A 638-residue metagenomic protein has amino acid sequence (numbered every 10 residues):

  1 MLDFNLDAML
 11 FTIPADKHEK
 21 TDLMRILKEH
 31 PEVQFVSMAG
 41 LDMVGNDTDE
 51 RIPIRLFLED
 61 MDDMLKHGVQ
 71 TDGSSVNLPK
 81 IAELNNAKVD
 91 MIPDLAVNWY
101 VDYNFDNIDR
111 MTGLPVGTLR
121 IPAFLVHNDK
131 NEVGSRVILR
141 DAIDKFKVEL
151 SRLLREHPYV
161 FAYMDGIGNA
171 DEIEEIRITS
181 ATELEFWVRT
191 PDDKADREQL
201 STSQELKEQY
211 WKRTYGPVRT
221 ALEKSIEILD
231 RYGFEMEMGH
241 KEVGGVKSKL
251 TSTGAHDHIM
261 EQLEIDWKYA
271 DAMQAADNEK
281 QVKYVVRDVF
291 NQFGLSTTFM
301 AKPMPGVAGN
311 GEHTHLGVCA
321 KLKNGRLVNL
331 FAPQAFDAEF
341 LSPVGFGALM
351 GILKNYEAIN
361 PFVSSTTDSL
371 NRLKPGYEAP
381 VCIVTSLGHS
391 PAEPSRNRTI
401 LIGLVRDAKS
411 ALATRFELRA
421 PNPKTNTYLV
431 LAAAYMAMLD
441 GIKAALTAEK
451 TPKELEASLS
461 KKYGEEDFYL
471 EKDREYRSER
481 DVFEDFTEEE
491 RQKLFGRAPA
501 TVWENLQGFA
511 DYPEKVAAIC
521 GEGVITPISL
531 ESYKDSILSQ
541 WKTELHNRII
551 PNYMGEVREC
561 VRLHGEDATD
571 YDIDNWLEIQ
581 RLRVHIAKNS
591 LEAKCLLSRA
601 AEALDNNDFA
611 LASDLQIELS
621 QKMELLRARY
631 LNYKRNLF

Functional and structural regions predicted by a protein language model:
M1-K241, G245, Y269-Y284, L429-V430 (+2 more regions): ATP/Mg2+-dependent ligation/transfer catalytic cores
L41-V44, M164-N169, T182-W187, E242-K249 (+6 more regions): A glycine-rich phosphate-binding loop feature that marks nucleotide/adenosyl-phosphate handling sites
S151, R155, E227-F234, D288-L295 (+3 more regions): Generic secondary-structure signature for well-ordered alpha-helical cores
E156-A170, E174-R177, E235-K241, S296-K302 (+2 more regions): Flexible, glycine/charged-enriched surface loops at secondary-structure junctions
L200, Q204-E208, Y215, A221 (+1 more regions): Loop-rich catalytic cores of soluble enzymes, especially ATP-dependent carboxylate-amine ligases and other
I228-R231, E235, H240-E242, H256-I259 (+2 more regions): N-terminal structural module
V246, L250-Q262: A short mid-domain helix/strand-loop element embedded in enzyme catalytic domains that forms or borders the active-site
N360-L506: C-terminal catalytic subdomain
